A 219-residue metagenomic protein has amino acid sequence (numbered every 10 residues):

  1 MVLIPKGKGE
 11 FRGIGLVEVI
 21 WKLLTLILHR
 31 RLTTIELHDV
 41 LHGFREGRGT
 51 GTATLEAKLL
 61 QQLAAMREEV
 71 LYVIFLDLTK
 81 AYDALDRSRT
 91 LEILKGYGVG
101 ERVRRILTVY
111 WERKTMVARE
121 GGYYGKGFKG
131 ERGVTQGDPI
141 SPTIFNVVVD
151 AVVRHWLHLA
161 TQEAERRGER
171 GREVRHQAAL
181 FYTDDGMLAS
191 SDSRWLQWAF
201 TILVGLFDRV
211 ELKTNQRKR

Functional and structural regions predicted by a protein language model:
M1-V152: Conserved pre-catalytic core of RNA-dependent polymerases
G13, V70-V73, A178, D185 (+1 more regions): Beta-sheet entry/capping signal
L28-G43, I144-A189, R194-L196: Active-site palm subdomain of RNA-directed nucleic acid polymerases
M66-E69, R172-R175, T214-N215: Short helix-terminating capping/connector loops at secondary-structure junctions
V99-R105, D192-R219: Polymerase palm active-site segment centered on the conserved acidic dipeptide of motif C
E112, G130, D184-D185, K213-R219: A conserved non-catalytic segment of reverse transcriptases and RNA-directed RNA polymerases corresponding to the late
K114, V152, W156, G186 (+2 more regions): Hydrophobic alpha-helical packing residues
A118-G122, V134, H158, E165 (+2 more regions): Short linear motifs embedded in intrinsically disordered, charge-biased segments
